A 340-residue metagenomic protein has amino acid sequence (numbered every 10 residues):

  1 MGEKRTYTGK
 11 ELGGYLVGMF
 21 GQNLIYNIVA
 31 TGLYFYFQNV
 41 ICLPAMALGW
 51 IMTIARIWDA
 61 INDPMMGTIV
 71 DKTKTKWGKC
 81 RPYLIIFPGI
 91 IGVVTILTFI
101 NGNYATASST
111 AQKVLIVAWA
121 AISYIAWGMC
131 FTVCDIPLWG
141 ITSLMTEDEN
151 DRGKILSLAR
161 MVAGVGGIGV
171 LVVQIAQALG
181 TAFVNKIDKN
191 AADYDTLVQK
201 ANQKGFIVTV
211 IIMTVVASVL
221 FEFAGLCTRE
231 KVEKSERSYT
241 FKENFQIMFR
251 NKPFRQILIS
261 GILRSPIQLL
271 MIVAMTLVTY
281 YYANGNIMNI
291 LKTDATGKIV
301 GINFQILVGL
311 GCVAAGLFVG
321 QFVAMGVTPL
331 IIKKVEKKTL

Functional and structural regions predicted by a protein language model:
M1-L340: Membrane-embedded alpha-helical bundles of multi-pass transporters/translocases, especially carrier/permease families
